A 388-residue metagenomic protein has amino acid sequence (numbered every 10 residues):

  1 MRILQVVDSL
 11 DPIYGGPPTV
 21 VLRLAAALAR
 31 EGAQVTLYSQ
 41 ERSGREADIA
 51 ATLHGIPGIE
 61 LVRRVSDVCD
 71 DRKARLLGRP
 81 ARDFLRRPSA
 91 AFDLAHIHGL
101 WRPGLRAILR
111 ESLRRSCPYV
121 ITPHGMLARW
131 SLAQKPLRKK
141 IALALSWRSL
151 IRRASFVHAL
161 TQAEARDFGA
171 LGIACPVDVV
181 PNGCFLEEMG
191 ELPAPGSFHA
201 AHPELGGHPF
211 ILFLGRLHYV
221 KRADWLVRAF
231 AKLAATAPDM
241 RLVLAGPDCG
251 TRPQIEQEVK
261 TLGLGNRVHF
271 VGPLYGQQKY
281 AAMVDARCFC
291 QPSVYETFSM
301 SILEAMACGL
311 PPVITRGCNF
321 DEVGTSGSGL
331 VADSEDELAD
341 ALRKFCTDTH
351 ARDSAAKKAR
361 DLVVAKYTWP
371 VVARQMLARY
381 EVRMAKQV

Functional and structural regions predicted by a protein language model:
L4, H158, C184, E204-K221 (+2 more regions): Conserved donor-binding/catalytic core segment of Leloir-type glycosyltransferases
V7-Y14, V21, A27-L76, D167: N-terminal strand-loop element at the rim of the active site of nucleotide-sugar-dependent glycosyltransferases
R114, K140-F156: Membrane-proximal helix-turn-helix segments that form the acceptor-binding/catalytic region of lipid-linked
A163, G183: Carbohydrate-associated surface elements
Q254-L274: Nucleotide-activated donor-binding/catalytic signature segment of Leloir-type glycosyltransferases, i.e., the conserved
V294: Aromatic "clamp/platform" in nucleotide-sugar-dependent glycosyltransferases that forms part of the donor/acceptor
P311-T315: Short hydrophobic beta-strand element within catalytic cores of glycosyltransferases and related nucleotide-activated
S326-D336, K344-T349: Conserved acidic donor-binding segment of nucleotide-sugar-dependent glycosyltransferases
